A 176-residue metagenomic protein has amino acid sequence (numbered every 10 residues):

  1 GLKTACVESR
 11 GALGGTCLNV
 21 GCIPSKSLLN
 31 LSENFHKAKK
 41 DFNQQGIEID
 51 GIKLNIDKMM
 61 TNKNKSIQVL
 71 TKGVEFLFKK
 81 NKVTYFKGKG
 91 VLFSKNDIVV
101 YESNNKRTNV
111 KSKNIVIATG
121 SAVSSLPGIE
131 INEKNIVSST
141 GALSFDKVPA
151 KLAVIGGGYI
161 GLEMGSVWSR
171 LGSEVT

Functional and structural regions predicted by a protein language model:
L2-K3, E8-V148, T176: Glycine-rich flavin
D146-T176: Rossmann-like NAD(P)H-binding beta-loop-alpha module
